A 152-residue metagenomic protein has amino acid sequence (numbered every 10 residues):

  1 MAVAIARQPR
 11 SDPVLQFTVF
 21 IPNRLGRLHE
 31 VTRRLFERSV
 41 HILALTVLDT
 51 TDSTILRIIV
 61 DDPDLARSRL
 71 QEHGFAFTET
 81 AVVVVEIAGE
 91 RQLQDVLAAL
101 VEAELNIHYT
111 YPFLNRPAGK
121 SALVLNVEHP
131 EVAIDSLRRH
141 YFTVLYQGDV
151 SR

Functional and structural regions predicted by a protein language model:
M1-G74, T80-E90, D95-R152: Structural preference for solvent-exposed beta-strand-turn elements and adjacent flexible terminal/loop segments within
